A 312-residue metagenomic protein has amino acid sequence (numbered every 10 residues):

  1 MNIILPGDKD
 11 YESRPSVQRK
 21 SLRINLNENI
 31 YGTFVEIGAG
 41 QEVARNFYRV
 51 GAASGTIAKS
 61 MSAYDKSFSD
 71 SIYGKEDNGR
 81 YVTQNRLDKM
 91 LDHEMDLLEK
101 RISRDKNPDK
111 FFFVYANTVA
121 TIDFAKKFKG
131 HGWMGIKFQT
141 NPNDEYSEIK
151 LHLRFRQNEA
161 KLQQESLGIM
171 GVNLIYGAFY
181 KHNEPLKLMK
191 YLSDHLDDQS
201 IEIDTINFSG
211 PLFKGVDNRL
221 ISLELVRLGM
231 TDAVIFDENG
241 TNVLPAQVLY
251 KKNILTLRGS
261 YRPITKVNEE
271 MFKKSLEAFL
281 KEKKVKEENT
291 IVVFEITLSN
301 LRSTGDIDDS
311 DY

Functional and structural regions predicted by a protein language model:
N2-Y312: Nucleotidyltransferase catalytic core that binds NTPs
